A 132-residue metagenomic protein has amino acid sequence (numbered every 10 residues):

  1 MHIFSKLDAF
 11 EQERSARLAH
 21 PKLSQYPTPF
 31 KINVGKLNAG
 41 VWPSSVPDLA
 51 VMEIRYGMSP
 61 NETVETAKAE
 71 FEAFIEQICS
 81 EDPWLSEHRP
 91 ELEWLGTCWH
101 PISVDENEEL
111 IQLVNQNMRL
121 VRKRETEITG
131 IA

Functional and structural regions predicted by a protein language model:
M1-K36, H88-A132: An extended, acidic, His-containing surface patch that forms the Zn2+-binding/catalytic region of metallohydrolases
M1-P83: Midchain, well-structured core segments that form catalytic/ion-binding scaffolds
